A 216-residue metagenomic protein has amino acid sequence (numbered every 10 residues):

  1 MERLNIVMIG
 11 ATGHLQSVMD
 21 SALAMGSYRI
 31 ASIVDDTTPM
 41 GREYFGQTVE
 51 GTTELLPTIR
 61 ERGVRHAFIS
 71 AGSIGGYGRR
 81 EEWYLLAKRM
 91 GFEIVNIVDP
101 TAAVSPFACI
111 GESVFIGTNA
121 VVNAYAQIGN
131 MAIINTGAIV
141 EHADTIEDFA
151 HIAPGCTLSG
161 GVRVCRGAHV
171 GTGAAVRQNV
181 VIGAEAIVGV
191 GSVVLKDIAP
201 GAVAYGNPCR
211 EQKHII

Functional and structural regions predicted by a protein language model:
M1-Y44, P57-R60: Hydrophobic, well-ordered beta-alpha structural blocks that scaffold small-molecule cofactor pockets
L4, Y28-R29, Q47, R65 (+2 more regions): A structural micro-motif
A11, D35-D36, G72, D99 (+1 more regions): Cofactor-binding loop segments of dinucleotide-utilizing enzymes, especially the Rossmann-like FAD- and NAD(P)+-binding
V18-M19, E43, G78-R80, I198 (+1 more regions): Short glycine-/acidic-enriched loop or helix-start segments at secondary-structure transitions that form or flank
G26-S27, K88-F92, K196: Short helix-capping segments at alpha-helix termini
G41-D99, A103: Phosphate-bearing ligand-interacting subdomains that bind or position ATP/ADP/UDP/GDP/NAD(P) or nucleotide-linked
N96-Q212: Structural signal for interior beta-strand "rungs" in well-ordered beta-sheet cores of soluble enzyme domains
